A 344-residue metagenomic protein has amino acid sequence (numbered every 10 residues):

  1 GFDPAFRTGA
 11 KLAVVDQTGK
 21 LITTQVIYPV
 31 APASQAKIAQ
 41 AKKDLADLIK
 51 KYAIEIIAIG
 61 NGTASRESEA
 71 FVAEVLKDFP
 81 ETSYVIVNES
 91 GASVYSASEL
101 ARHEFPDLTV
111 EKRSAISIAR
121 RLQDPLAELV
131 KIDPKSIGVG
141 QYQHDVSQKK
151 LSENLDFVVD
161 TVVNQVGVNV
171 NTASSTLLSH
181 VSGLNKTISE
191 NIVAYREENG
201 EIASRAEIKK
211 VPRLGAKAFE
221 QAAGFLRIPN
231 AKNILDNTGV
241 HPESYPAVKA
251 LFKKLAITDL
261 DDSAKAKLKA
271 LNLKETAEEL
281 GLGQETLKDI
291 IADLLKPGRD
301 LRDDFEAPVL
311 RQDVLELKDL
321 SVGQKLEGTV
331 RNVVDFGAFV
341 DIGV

Functional and structural regions predicted by a protein language model:
G1, I27, Q40, F305-S321: Intrinsically disordered, low-complexity regulatory segments
F2, D319-V344: S1/OB-fold single-stranded RNA-binding interface
F2, R7-D156: Phosphate- and other anionic-substrate recognition elements at nucleic-acid/protein interfaces
R7-G9, E81, L129, T187 (+2 more regions): Active-site lining segments that contact anionic ligands and/or coordinate catalytic metals
T18, Y28, L48-E55, G60 (+13 more regions): Conserved, well-folded catalytic cores of nucleic-acid-processing and energy-transducing macromolecular machines
V26, Y52-A58, L100-L108, Y142 (+5 more regions): Short hinge/gating elements
D124-E197: Charge-patterned, long linear interaction tracts outside catalytic cores
Q165-D304, R311, S321, F339-G343: Accessory alpha-helical DNA-binding modules that contact the DNA backbone or grooves
